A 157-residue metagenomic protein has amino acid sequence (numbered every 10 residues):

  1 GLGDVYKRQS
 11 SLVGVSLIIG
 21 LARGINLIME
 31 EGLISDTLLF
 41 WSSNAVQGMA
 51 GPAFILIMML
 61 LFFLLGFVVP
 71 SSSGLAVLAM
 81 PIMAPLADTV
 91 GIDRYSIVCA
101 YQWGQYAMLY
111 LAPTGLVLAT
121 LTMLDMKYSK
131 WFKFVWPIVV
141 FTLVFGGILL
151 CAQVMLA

Functional and structural regions predicted by a protein language model:
G1-Y6: Short, small-residue-biased leader/transition segments that mark boundaries at the very start of proteins
K7-I19: Helical membrane-embedded segments and adjacent short helical loop/helix-boundary regions of multi-pass membrane
G14, L27-D36, L65-L78, Y106-T114: Short helix-coil transition sites and intra-membrane helix breaks within transmembrane domains of multi-pass
S16, L60, L64, V140 (+1 more regions): Generic alpha-helical transmembrane segments of integral inner-membrane proteins, especially permease/transport modules
I19-A22, M29, A45-P85, V90: Hydrophobic alpha-helical transmembrane segments of multi-pass integral membrane proteins, predominantly secondary
T37-L39, S73-L86, G115-M126: Re-entrant/interfacial helical elements at transmembrane boundaries that shape and gate the permeation pathway
V46-M49, Q102-Y110: Structural signature of hydrophobic alpha-helical transmembrane segments
A107-A157: Juxtamembrane and boundary regions of transmembrane helices in multi-pass small-molecule transporters and channels
